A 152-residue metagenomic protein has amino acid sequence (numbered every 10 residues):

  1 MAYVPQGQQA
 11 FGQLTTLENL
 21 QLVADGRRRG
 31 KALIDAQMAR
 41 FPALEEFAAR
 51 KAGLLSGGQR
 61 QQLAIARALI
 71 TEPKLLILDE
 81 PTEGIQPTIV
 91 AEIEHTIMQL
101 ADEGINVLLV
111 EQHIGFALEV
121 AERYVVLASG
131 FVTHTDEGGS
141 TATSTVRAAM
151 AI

Functional and structural regions predicted by a protein language model:
Q13-I34, R40-E45, T133-D136: ABC-type ATPase nucleotide-binding domains, specifically the catalytic core motifs of the NBD
K51-L55: Conserved ABC ATPase signature
I65: Hydrophobic anchor residue at the start of the ABC signature
A68-L69: ABC ATPase C-loop
E72: Conserved catalytic motifs of ABC-family nucleotide-binding domains
L76-E80: Catalytic Walker B motif of ABC-type/P-loop ATPase nucleotide-binding domains
V90-E103: Helical segment within the ABC ATPase nucleotide-binding domain
E111-Q112: H-loop/switch region of ABC-family ATPase nucleotide-binding domains
